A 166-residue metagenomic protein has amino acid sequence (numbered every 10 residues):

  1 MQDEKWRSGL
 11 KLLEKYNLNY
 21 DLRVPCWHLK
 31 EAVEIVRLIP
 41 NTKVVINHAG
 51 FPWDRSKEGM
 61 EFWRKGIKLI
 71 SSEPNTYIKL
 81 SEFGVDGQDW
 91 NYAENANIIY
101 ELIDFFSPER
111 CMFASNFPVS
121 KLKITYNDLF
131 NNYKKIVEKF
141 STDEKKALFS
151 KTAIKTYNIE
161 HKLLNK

Functional and structural regions predicted by a protein language model:
M1-M112, L163-K166: Catalytic pocket-lining loop regions of alpha/beta-barrel enzymes, especially the amidohydrolase/enolase/GH5 lineages
V85, S120-K121: Short, active-site-adjacent cap segments at secondary-structure transitions
E101, F105-M112, K121-K166: Mid-to-C-terminal alpha-helical segments outside catalytic/metal-binding sites
N116: Active-site glycine-centered loops adjacent to acidic/histidine catalytic or metal-binding residues that shape
